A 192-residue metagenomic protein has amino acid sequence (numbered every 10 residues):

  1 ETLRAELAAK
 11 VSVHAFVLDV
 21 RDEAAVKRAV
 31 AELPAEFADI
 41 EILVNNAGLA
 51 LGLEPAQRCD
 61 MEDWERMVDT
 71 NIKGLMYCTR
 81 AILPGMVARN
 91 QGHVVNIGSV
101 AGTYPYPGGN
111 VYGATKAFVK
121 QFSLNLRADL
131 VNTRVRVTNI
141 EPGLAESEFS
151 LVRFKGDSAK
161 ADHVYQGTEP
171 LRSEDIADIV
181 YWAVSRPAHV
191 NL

Functional and structural regions predicted by a protein language model:
V17-R28, M61: The beta1-alpha1 cofactor-binding region of Rossmann-like NAD(H)/NADP(H)-dependent oxidoreductases
E54-A56, D60-E65: Substrate-binding pocket helix/loop in short-chain dehydrogenase/reductase
Q57, Y104-N110: Active-site loop immediately N-terminal to the catalytic Tyr-X3-Lys motif of short-chain dehydrogenase/reductase
T79, T115: Active-site helix of classical SDR
P84, L124, A128-D129: Alpha-helical segment proximal to the catalytic Tyr-Lys
S99: Residue(s) in the substrate-gating loop at a strand-loop-helix junction that position the organic substrate next
V135, N139-G143, S158-L192: C-terminal helical subdomain
